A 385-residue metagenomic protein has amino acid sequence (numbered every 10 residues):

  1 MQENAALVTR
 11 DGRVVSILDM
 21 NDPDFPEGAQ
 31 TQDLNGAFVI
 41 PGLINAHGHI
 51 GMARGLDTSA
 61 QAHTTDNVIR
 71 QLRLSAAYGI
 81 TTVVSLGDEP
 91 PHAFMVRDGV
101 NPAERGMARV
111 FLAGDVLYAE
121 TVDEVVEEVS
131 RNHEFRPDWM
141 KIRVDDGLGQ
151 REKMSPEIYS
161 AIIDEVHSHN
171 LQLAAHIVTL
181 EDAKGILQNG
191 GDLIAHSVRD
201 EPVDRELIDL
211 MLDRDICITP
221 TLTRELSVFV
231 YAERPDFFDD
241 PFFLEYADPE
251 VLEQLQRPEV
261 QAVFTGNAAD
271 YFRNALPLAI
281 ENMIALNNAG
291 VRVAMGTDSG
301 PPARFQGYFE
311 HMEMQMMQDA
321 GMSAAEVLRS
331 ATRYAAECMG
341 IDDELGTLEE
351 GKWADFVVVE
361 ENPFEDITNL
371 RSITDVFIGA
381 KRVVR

Functional and structural regions predicted by a protein language model:
M1-A6, L18-D22, F305, S323-L328 (+1 more regions): Acidic, glycine-enriched loop/beta-strand segments at the rims of small-molecule binding/catalytic pockets
M1-I40: Histidine-rich, glycine-flanked metal-binding segment
D24-T65, I69, R73-A76, T81: Replace "His-x-His-based motif
G48-D66, Y118-D123, D146-K153, F264-Y271: Acidic/histidine-rich helix-loop elements that form or flank divalent-metal/phosphate-binding sites at the catalytic
D57-G106, E120-D138: Alpha-helical scaffold segments that flank or form the walls of functional sites
D98-D115, K153-A175, M211, D215-P220: Alpha-helix-loop-beta-strand connector modules within alpha/beta enzyme cores
D115-D164, Q188, L193: Active-site gating/metal-coordination segments in enzymes
E127-Q150, V198-A320: Active-site neighborhoods of metal-dependent hydrolases
